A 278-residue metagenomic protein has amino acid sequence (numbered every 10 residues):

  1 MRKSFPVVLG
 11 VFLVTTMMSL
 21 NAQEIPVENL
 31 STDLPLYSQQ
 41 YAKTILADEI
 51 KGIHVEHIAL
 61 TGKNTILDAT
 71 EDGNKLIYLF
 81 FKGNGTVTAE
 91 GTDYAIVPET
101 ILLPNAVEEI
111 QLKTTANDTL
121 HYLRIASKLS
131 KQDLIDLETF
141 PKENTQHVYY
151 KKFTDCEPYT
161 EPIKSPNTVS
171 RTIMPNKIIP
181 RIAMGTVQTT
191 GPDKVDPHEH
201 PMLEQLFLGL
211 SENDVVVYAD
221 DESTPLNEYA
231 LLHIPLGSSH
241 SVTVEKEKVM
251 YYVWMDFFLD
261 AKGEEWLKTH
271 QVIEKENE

Functional and structural regions predicted by a protein language model:
M1-E24: Bacterial Sec-dependent N-terminal signal peptides
A22-H54, S130-T190, E278: A short, N-terminal "cap"/entry segment at the start of jelly-roll beta-barrel domains of the cupin/DSBH fold
Q23-S38, K43-A47, K51-H57, T65-I77 (+6 more regions): Sequence termini and other peripheral, non-core segments
H54-E71, A183-H200: Conserved short histidine dyad/triad with adjacent acidic residue
V55-A59, I77, D93, I101-L103 (+4 more regions): Conserved hydrophobic/aromatic beta-strand scaffold that supports enzyme active sites
A69-P98, E204-E228: A short beta-strand-loop-beta hairpin characteristic of the jelly-roll/cupin
I96-T115, L226-K246: Conserved metal-binding segment of the jelly-roll/cupin
N117-E161, E245-E278: Double-stranded beta-helix
